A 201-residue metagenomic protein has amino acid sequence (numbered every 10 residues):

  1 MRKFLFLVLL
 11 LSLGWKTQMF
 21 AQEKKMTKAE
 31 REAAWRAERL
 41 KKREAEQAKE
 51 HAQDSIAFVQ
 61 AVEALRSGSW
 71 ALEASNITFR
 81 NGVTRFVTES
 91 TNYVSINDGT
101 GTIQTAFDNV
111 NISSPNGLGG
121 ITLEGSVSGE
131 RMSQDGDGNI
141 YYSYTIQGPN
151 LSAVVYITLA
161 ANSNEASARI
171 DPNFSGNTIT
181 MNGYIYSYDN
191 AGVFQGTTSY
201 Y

Functional and structural regions predicted by a protein language model:
M1-T27: Bacterial Sec-dependent N-terminal signal peptides
T17-A64, Y200: Sec-dependent signal peptide cleavage junction
I56-A57, A74-S90: N-terminal post-signal-peptidase region of extra-cytosolic proteins
E63-T78: A short, Trp-centered hydrophobic/proline-enriched beta-strand micro-motif
G68-W70, V94, G99-G101, A153-V155 (+1 more regions): One face of beta-strands
S75-I77, N97-G99, A106-D108, N162 (+1 more regions): Solvent-exposed coil/turn segments that connect beta secondary-structure elements in extracytoplasmic/periplasmic
T84-N139: Mid-length scaffold segments of soluble, non-membrane domains
G129-G196, Y200-Y201: Helix-rich interaction surfaces within compact, conserved domain-sized segments that mediate assembly or partner
